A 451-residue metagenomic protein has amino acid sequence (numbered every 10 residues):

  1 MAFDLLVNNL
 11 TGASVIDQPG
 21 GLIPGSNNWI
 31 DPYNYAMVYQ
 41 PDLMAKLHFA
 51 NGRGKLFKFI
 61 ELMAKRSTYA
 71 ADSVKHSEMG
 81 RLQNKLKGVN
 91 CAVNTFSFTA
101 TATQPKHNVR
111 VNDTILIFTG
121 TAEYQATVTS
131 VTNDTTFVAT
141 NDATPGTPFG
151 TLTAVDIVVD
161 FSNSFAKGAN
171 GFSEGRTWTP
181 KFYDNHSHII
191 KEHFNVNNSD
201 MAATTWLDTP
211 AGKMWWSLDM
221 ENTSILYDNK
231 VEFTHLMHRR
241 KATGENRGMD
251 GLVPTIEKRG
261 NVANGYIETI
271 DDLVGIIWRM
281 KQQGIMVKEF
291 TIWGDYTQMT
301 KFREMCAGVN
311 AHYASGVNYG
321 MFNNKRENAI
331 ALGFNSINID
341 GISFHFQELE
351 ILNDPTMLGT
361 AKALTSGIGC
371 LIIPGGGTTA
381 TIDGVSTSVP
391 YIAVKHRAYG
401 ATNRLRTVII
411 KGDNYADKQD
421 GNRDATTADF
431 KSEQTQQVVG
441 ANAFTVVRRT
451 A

Functional and structural regions predicted by a protein language model:
M1-N328, S336, G375-A451: Flexible, glycine/threonine- and acidic-rich loop/arm segments that mediate assembly and lattice contacts in viral
K325-G377: Low-complexity, serine/threonine/proline-enriched polar segments
